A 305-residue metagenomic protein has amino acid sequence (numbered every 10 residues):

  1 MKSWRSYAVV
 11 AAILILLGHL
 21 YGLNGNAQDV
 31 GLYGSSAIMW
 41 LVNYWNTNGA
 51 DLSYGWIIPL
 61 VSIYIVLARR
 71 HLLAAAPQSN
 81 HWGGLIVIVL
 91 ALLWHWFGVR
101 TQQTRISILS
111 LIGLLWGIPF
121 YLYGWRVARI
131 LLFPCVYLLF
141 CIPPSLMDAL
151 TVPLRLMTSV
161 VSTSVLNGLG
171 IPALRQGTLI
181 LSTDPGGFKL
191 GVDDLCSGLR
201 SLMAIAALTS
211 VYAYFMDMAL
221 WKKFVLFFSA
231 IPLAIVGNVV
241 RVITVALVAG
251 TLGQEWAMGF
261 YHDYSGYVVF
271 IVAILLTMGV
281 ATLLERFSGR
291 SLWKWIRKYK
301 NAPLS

Functional and structural regions predicted by a protein language model:
M1-S305: Hydrophobic N-terminal alpha-helices or hydrophobic patches in metabolic proteins across all domains of life
